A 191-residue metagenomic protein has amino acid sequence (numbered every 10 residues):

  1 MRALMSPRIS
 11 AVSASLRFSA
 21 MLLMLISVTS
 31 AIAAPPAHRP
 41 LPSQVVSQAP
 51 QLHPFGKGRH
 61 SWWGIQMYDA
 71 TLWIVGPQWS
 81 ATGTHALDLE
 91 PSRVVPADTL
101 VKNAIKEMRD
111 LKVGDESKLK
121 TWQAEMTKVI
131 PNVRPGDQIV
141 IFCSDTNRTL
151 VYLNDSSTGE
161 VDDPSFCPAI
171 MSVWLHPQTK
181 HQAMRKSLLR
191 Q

Functional and structural regions predicted by a protein language model:
M1-A14: N-terminal secretory signal peptides that target proteins for export/translocation
S15-T29: Bacterial N-terminal signal peptides
A33-Q191: Terminal leader/tail segments of proteins
